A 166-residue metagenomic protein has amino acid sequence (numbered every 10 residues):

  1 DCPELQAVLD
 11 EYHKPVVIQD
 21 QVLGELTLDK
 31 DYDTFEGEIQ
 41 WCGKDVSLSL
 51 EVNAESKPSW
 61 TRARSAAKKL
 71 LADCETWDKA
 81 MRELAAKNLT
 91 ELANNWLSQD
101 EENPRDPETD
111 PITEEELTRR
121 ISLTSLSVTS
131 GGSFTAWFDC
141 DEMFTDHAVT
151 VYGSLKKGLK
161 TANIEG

Functional and structural regions predicted by a protein language model:
D1-L28, Y32-E36, P111-G166: Acidic, proline/glycine-rich low-complexity IDRs
C2-W77: Contiguous hydrophobic, core-forming segments of folded domains
L48, T61-A63, L84, T90 (+7 more regions): Generic detector of ordered, mature protein regions
V52, K57-T113, L117: Long, charge-rich alpha-helical interaction segments
